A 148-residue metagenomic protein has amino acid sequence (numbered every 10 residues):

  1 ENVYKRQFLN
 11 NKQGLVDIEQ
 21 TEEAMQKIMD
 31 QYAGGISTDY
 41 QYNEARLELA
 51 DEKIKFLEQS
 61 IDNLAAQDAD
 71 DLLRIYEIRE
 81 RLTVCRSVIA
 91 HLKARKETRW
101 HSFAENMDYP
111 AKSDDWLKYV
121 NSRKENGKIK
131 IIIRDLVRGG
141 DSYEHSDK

Functional and structural regions predicted by a protein language model:
E1, K5-K148: Glycine- and aromatic-enriched mobile tails/lids
